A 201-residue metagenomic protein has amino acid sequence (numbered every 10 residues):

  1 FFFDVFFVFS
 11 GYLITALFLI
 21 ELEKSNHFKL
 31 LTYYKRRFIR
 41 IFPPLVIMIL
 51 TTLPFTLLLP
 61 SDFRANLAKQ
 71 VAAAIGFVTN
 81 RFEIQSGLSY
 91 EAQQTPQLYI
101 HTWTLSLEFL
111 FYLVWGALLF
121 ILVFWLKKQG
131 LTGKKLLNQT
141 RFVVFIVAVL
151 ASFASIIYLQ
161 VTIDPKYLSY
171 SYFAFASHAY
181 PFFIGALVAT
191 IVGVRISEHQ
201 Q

Functional and structural regions predicted by a protein language model:
F1-Q201: Hydrophobic membrane-embedded alpha-helices and membrane-water interface caps/short interhelical or interfacial loops
